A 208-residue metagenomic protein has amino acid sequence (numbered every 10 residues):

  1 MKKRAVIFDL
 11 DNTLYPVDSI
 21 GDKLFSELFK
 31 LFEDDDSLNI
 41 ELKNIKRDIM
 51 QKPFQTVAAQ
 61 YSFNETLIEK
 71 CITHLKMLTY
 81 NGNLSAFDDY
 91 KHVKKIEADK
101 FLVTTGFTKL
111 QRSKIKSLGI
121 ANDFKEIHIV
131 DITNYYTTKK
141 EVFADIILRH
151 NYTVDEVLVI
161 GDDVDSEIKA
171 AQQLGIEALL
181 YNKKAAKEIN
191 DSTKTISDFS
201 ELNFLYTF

Functional and structural regions predicted by a protein language model:
M1-I40: Active-site neighborhood of HAD-like aspartate-dependent phosphohydrolases
M1-R4, F101, R112-F208: Asp-based, Mg2+/Mn2+-dependent phosphohydrolase catalytic module
T13, T108, A186: Conserved Rossmann-like nucleotide-cofactor binding loop
L31-E33, K43-L78: A metal-dependent, Asp-based hydrolase signature
E33-D34, S62-F63, K95-K100, L174-I176 (+1 more regions): Short glycine/proline-enriched coil/turn segments at helix->beta-strand junctions
M77-L102, K140: Short, acidic loop-to-helix structural element flanking the phosphoryl-transfer center in phosphate-processing enzymes
T104-G106: Conserved phosphate-coupling serine/threonine residues in phosphotransfer and NTP-handling enzymes
